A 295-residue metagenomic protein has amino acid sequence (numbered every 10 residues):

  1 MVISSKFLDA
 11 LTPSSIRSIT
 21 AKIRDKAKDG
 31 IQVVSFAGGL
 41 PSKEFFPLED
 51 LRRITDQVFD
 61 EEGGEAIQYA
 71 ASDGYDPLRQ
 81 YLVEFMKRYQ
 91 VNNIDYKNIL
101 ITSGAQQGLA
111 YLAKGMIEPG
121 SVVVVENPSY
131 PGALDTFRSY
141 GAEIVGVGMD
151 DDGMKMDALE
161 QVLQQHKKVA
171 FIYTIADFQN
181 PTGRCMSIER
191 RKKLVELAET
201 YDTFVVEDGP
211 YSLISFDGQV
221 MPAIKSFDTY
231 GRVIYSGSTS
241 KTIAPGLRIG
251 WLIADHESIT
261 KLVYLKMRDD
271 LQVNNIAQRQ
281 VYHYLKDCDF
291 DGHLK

Functional and structural regions predicted by a protein language model:
M1-D9: Generic N-terminal amphipathic, Lys/Arg-enriched alpha-helix
T12-G104, Y111, L285-D289: N-terminal small-domain helix-loop-helix segment of the aminotransferase-like
G39-K43, Q106, Y130, D177-Q179 (+5 more regions): Short, solvent-exposed loop/turn segments at secondary-structure junctions
F46-D50, R184, D217-G218, G246-R248: Short aromatic-enriched loop/helix-cap "lid" or pocket-rim segments at secondary-structure transitions that line
E49, R53, D73-D76, P131 (+2 more regions): Alpha-helix N-cap/helix-start motif at coil-to-helix transitions, marked by capping-box chemistry
E65-Y201, S212-F227, G231: Conserved core of the PLP fold type I
D208: Glycine-centered flexible beta-alpha turn that most often forms the glycine-rich phosphate-binding loop
S226-K295: Conserved core segment of the aminotransferase class I/II
